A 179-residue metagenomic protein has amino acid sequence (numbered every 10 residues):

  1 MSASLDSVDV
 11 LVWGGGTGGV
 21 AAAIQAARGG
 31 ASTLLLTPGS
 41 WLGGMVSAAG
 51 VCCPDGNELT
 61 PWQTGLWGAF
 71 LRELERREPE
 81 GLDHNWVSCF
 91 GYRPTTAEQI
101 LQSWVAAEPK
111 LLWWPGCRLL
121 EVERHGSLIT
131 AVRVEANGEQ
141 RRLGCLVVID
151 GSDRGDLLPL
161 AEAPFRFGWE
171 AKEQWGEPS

Functional and structural regions predicted by a protein language model:
A3-G16: Beta1/beta-strand and adjacent pyrophosphate-binding region of the FAD-binding site in flavoprotein oxidoreductases
D6-V8, G138-V147: Core beta-strand elements of the Rossmann-like FAD/NAD(P) dinucleotide-binding domain in flavoenzyme oxidoreductases
W13, L143-D153, L157: Short hydrophobic core segments
G19: N-terminal Rossmann-fold NAD(P) dinucleotide-binding loop
Q25, A31-S32, T37-E121, H125 (+2 more regions): Conserved N-terminal/central alpha/beta ligand/cofactor-binding core
E123-R142: Conserved beta-strand-loop-beta-strand element in the redox core of flavoprotein oxidoreductases
G151-S179: Glycine-rich loop(s) and the adjacent beta-strand/alpha-helix scaffold that form part
